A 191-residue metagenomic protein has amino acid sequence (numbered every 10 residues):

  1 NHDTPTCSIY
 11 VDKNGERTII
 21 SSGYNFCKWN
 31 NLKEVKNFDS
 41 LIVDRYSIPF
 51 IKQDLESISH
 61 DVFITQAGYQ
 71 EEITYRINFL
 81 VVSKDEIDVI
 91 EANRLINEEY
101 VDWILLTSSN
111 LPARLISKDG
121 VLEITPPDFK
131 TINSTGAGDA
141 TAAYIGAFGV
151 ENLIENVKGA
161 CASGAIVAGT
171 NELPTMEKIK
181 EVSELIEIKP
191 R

Functional and structural regions predicted by a protein language model:
P5-E123, E155, L185-K189: Ribokinase/PfkB-type carbohydrate-kinase core domain
W103, P127-R191: Conserved post-catalytic alpha-helical subdomain immediately downstream of the catalytic base and nucleotide-binding
